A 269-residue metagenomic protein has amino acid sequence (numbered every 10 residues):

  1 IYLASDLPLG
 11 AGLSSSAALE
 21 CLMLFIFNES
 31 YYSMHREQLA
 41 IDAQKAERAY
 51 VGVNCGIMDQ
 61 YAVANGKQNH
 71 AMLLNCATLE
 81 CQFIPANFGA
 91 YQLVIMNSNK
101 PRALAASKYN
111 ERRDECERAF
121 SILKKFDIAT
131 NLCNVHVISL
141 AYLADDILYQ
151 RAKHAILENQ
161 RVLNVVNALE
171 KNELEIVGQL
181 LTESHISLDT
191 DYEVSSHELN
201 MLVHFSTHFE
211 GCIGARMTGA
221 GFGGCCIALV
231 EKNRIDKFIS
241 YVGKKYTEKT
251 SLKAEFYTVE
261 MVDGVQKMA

Functional and structural regions predicted by a protein language model:
I1, A90-Q92, G224: Residues at beta-strand starts and edge strands
I1-A86, R234-D236: Gly/Ser-rich oxyanion-binding loop with an adjacent helix/lid that shapes the negatively charged ligand pocket
I1-L3, V53, G214-M217, T258: General beta-strand structural signal in soluble alpha/beta enzymes
D6-L22, G211-L229: Glycine/serine-rich anion-binding loops at beta->alpha junctions that coordinate negatively charged ligand groups
Y61, C225, E255: Conserved beta-strand and immediately adjacent loop positions that scaffold enzyme active sites
H70-G214, L229-A269: C-terminal nucleotide
